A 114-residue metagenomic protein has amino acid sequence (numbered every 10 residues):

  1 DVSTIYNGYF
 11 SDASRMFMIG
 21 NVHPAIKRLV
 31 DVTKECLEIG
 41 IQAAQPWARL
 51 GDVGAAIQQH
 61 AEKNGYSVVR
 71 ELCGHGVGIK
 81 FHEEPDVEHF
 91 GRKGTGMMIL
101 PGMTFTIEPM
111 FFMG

Functional and structural regions predicted by a protein language model:
D1-G114: Active-site neighborhoods and metal-handling regions in enzymes and metal-associated proteins
